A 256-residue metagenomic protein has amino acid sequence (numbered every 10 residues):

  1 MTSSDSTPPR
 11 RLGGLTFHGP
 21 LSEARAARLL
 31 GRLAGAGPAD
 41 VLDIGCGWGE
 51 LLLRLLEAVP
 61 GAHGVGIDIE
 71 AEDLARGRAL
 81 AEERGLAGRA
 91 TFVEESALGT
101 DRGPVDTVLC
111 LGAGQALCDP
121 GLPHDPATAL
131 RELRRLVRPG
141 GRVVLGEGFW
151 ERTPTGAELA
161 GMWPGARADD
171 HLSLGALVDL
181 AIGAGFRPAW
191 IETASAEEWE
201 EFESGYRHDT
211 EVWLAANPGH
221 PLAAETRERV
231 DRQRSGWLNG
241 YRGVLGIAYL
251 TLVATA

Functional and structural regions predicted by a protein language model:
G19-G37: Conserved alpha-helix/loop element of class I SAM-dependent methyltransferases that forms part of the SAM/SAH-binding
P38-G47: Conserved class I S-adenosyl-L-methionine
L52-L98: Class I SAM-dependent methyltransferase SAM/SAH-binding core
L98-V108: A short acidic, Gly/Pro-enriched loop at the edge of an enzyme's catalytic core that lines a small-molecule cofactor
T107-H124: A short SAM/SAH-binding and catalytic strip from SAM-dependent methyltransferases
D125-R142: A short glycine-rich, Lys/Arg-flanked "PGG" loop and its adjoining helix->strand segment in the class I
G148-A168: Short, glycine-/aromatic-enriched active-site segment of Class I SAM-dependent methyltransferases
E192-A256: Conserved Class I S-adenosyl-L-methionine
